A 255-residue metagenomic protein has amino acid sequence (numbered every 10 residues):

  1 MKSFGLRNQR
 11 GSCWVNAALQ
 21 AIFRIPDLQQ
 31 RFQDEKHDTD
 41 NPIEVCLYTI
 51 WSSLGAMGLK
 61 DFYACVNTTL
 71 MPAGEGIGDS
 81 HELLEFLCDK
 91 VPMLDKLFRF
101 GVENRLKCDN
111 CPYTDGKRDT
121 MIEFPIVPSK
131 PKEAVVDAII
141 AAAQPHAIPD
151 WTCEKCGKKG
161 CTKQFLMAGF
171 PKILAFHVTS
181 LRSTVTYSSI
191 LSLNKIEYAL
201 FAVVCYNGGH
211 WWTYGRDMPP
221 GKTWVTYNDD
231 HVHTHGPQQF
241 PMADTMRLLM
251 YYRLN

Functional and structural regions predicted by a protein language model:
M1, I22, D34-D40, T114 (+1 more regions): Exposed substrate/partner-binding surface patches
M1-P92, R105, M250-R253: USP/UBP deubiquitinase core
L6, G101-N104, H146-P149: Residue-level signal for mature regions of secreted extracellular proteins and peptides
R10, R105-C108, D150-C153: Residues immediately within or flanking Cys/His clusters that coordinate Zn2+ in small zinc-binding modules
C13, L87, C108, F176 (+1 more regions): Terminal peptide-recognition signature
N16, T49, C111-T114, C156: General secretory precursor processing signal
M71, L87, C111, C153 (+1 more regions): Conserved hydrophobic/aromatic pocket- or pore-lining residues that grip, position, or stack substrates in active sites
K96-D115: Structured, non-catalytic alpha/beta "coupling" segments that mediate domain-domain communication and provide generic
